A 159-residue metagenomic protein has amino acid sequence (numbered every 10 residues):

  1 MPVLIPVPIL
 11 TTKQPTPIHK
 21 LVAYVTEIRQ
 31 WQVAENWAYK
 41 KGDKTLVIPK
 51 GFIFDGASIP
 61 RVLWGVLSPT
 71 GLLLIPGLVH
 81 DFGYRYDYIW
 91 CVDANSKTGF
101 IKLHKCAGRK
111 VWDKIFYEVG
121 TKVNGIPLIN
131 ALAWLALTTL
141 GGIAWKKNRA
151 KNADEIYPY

Functional and structural regions predicted by a protein language model:
M1-Y159: Extended terminal accessory/targeting regions
